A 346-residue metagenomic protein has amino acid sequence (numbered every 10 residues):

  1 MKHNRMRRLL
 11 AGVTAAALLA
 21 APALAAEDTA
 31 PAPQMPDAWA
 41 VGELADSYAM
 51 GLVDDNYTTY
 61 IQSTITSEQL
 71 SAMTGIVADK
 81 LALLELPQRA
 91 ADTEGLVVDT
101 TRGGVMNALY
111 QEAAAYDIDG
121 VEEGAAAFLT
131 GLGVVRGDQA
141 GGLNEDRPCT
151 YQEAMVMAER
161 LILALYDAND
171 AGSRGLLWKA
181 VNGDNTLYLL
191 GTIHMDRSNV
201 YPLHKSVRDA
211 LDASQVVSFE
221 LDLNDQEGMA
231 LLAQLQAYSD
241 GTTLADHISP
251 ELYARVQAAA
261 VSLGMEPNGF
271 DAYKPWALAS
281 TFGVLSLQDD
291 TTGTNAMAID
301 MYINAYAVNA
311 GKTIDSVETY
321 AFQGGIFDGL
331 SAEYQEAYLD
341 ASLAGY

Functional and structural regions predicted by a protein language model:
M1-E27: Gram-positive cell-envelope targeting signals
A26-A78, Q88-E123, V134-L161: Extracytoplasmic Gram-positive cell-surface binding/anchoring modules and repeats
D28-P36, Y166-K179: N-terminal low-complexity, Pro/Thr/Ser-rich intrinsically disordered segments that act as propeptides or flexible
A49-L52, G75-A82, Y110-D117, T130-V134 (+7 more regions): Sec-exported extracytoplasmic/periplasmic mature domains
D55, D170-A171, S198-Y201: Short gly/ser/thr-rich secondary-structure transition/capping motifs
N56-Y60, A168, P267-Y273: Surface-exposed patches in mature extracellular/periplasmic domains of secreted proteins
L176-L177, V181-Y346: Structured, acidic catalytic/metal-binding patches in enzyme active sites
